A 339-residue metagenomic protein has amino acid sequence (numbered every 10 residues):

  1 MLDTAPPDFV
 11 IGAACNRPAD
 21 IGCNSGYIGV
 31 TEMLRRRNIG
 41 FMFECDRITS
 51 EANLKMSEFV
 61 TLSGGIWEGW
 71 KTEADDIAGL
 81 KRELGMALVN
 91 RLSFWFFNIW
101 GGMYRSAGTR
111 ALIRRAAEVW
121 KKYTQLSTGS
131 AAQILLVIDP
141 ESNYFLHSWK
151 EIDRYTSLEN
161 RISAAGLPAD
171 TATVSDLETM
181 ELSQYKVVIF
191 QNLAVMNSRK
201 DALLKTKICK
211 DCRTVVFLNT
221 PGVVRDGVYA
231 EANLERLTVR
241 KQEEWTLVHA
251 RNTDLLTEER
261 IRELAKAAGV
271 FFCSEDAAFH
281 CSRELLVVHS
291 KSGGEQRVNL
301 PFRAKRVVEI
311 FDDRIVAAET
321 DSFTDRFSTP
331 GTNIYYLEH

Functional and structural regions predicted by a protein language model:
T4-H339: Carbohydrate-binding surfaces of carbohydrate-active enzymes
